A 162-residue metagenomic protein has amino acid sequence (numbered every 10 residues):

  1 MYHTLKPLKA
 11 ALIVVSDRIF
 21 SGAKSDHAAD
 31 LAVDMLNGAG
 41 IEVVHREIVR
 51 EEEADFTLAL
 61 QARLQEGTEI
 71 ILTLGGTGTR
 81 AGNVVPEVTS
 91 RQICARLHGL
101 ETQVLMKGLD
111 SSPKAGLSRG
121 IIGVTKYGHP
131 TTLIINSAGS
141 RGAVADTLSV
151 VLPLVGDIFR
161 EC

Functional and structural regions predicted by a protein language model:
M1-C162: Non-catalytic beta/alpha edge segments that cap or flank active sites
